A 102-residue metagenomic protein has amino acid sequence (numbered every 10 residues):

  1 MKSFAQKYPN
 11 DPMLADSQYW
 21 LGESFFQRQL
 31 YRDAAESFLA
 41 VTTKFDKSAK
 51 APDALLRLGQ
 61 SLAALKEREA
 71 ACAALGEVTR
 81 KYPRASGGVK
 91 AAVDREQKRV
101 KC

Functional and structural regions predicted by a protein language model:
K7-M13, K44-K50, R80-A91: Short solvent-exposed coil/turn linkers within tandem alpha-helical repeat scaffolds
